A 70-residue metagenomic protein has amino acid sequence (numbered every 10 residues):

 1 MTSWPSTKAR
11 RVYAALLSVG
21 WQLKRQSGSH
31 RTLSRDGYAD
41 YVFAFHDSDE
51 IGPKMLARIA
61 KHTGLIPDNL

Functional and structural regions predicted by a protein language model:
M1-L70: Basic nucleic-acid-binding interfaces
